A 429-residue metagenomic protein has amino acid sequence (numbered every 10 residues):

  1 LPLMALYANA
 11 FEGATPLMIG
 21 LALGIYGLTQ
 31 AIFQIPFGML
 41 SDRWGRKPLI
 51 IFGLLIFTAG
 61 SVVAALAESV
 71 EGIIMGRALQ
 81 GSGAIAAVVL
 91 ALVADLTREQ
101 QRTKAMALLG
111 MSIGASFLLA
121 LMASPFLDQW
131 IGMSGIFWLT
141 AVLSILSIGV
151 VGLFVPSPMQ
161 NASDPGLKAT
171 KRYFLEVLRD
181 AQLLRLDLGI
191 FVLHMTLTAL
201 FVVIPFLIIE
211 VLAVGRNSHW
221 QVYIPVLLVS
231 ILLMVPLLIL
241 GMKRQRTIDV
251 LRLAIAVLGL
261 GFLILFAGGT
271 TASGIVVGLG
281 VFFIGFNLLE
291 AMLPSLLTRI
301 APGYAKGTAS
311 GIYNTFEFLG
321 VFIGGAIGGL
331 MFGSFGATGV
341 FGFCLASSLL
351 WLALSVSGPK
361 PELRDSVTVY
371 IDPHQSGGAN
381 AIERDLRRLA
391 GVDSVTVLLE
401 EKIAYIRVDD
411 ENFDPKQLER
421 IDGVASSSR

Functional and structural regions predicted by a protein language model:
L3-P16, V202-S218: Short amphipathic helix-loop junctions that connect adjacent transmembrane helices in Major Facilitator Superfamily/SLC
G13, G45, L66-E71, G268-G269: Helix-breaking motifs and short loop linkers at transmembrane-helix boundaries and internal kinks in secondary membrane
I32-E68: Conserved MFS/SLC helix-loop-helix module at the cytosolic interface between two early adjacent transmembrane helices
Q34-G45, L233-T247, F332: Helix-to-loop junctions at the C-terminal end of transmembrane segments in multipass secondary transporters
G76-S112: Cytoplasmic helix-loop-helix junction between adjacent transmembrane helices in 12-TM secondary transporters
V142-N161, W351-P359: C-terminal membrane-cytosol helix-exit motif in multi-pass small-molecule transporters
P156-G189: Juxtamembrane intracellular "pre-TM" segments in multi-pass secondary transporters
